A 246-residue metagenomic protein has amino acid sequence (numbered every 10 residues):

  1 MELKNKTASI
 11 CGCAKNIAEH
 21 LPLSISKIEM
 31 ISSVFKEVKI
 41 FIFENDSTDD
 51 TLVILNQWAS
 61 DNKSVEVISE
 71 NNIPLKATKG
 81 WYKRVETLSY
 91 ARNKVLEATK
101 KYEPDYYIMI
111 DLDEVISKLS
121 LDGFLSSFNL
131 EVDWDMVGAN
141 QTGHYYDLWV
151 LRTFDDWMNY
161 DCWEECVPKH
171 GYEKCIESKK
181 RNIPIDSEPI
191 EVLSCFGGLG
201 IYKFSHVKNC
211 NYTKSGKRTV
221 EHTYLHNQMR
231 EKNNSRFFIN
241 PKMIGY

Functional and structural regions predicted by a protein language model:
K6-G12, I28, V38-F43: Hydrophobic targeting segments
I17-S32: Short, well-formed alpha-helical segments that are part of the catalytic scaffolds of diverse glycosyltransferases
H20-P22, D49-Q57: Acidic helix N-cap motif at the loop->helix transition within catalytic regions of sugar-transfer enzymes
F43-V53, N72-P74: A conserved acidic beta->alpha catalytic loop
W58-P104: Active-site-proximal specificity loops/subdomain of glycosyltransferases
E103-V115: Short beta-strand-to-loop acidic/aromatic patch adjacent to the donor-nucleotide binding site
E114-T213: Conserved catalytic core of nucleotide-sugar-dependent glycosyltransferases
P189-E191, G197-N209, K214-K217, T223-Y246: Catalytic donor-sugar/metal-binding loop of nucleotide-sugar-dependent glycosyltransferases
